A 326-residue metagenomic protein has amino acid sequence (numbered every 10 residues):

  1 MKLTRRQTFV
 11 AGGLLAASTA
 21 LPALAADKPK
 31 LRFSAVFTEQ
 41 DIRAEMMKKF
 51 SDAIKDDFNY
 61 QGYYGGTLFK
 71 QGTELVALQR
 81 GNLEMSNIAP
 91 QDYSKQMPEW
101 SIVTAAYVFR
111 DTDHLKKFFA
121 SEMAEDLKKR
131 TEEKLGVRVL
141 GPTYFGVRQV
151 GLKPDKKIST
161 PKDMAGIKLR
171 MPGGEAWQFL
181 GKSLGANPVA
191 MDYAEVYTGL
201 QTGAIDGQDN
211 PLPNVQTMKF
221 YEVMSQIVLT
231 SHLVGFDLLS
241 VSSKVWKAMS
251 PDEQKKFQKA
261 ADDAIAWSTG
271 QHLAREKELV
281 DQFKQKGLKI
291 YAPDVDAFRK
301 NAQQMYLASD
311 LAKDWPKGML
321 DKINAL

Functional and structural regions predicted by a protein language model:
K2-T4, F9-A16, A25-H114, M123 (+1 more regions): N-terminal secretory/targeting leader peptides
